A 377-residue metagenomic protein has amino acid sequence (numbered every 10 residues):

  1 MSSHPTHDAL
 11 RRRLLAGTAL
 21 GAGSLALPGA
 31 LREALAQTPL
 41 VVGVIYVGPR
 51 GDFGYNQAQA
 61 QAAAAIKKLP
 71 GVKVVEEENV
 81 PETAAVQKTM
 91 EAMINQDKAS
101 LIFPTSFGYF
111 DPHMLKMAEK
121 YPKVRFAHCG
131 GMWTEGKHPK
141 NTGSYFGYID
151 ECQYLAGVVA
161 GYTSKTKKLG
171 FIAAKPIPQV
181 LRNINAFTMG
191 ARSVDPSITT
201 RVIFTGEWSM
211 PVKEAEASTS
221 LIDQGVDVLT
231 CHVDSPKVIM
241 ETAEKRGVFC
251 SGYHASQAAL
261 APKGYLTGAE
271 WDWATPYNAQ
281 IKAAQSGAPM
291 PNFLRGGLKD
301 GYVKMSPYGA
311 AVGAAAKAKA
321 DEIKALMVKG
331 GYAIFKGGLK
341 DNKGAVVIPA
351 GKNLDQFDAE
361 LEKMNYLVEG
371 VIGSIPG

Functional and structural regions predicted by a protein language model:
M1-R13, T18-G29, E33-L35: N-terminal secretory signal peptides
V41-A62, I66-L69, V75-V86, F107 (+1 more regions): Extracytoplasmic "Venus flytrap"
A63, C152-I198, V202, F293-A314: An alpha-beta-alpha
V74-I94, G206-I222: Structural motif
K98-F107, R125-C129, Q224-D234, S251-Y253: Periplasmic-binding protein-like
E135-G161, F171-P176, P262-T275: Short beta-strand elements at the ligand-binding edges of bilobed clamshell
P178-D227, H232: Extracellular/periplasmic Venus flytrap/periplasmic-binding protein
S286-G377: Segments of small-molecule ligand-sensing domains
